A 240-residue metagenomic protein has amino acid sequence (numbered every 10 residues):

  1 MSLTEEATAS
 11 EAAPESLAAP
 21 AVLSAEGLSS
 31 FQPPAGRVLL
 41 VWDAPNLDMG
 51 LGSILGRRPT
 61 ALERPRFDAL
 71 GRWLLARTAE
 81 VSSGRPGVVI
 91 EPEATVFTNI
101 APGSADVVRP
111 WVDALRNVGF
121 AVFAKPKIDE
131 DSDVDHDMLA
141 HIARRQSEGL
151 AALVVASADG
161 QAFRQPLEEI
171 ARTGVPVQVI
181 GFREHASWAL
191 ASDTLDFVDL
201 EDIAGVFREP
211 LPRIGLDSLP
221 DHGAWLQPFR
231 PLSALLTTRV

Functional and structural regions predicted by a protein language model:
S2-S132: Domain-level signal for Mg2+-assisted phosphodiester chemistry and nucleotide/NA-binding surfaces in nucleic-acid
G103-R239: Nuclease catalytic cores that cleave nucleic-acid phosphodiester bonds, predominantly acidic two-metal-ion
